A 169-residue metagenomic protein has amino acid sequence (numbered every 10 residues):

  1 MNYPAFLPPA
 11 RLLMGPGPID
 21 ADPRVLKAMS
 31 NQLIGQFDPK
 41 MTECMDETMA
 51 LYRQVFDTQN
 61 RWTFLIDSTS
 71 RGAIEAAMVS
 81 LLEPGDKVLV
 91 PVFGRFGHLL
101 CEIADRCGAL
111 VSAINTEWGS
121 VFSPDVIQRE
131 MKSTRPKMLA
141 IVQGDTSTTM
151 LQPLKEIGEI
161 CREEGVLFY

Functional and structural regions predicted by a protein language model:
M1-P8: Basic/polar N-terminal segments that are highly enriched at the extreme N-terminus, encompassing both cleavable
A10-I66, R71: A glycine-/small-polar-enriched, mobile loop at the entrance of the PLP active site in fold-type I
M49, R61-L89, F93, G97-C101: Conserved beta-loop-alpha segment that forms the PLP phosphate-binding cup at the N-terminus of a helix
A76, G97-E102, G119-K132, P153-E156: Short, charged beta->alpha transition segments
G108-I141: PLP-dependent aminotransferase-class I/II
Q143-M150: Glycine/proline-rich, positively charged, aromatic-decorated active-site loop/lid region on the catalytic face
M150-Y169: Catalytic PLP-binding core of fold-type I/II PLP enzymes
